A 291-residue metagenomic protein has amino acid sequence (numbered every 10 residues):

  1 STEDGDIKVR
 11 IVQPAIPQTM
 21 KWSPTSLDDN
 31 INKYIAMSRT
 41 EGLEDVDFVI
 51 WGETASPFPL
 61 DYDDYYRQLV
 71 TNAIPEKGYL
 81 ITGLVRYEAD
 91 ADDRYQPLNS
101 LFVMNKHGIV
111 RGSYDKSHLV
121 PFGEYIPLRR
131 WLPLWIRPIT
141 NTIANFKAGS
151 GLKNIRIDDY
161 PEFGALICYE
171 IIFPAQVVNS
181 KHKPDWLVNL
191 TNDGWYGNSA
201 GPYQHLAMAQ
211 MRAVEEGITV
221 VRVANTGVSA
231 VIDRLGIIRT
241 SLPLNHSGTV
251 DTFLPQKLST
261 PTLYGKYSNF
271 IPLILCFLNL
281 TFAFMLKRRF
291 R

Functional and structural regions predicted by a protein language model:
S1-R291: Enzyme catalytic cores with a strong preference for nitrogen-chemistry domains
